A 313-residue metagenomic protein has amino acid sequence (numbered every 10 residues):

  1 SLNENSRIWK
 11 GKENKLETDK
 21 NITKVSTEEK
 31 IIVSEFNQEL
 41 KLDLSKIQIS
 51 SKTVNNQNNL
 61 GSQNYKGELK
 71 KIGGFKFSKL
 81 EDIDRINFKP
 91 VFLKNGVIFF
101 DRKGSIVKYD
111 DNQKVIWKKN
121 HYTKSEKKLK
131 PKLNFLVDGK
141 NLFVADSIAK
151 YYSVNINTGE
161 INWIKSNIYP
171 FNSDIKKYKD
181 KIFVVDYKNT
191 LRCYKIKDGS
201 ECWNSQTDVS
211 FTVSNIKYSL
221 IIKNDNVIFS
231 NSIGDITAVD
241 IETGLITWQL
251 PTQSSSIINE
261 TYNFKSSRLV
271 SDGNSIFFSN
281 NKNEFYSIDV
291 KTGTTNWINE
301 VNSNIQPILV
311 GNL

Functional and structural regions predicted by a protein language model:
E13, I49, L69-V91, I116-G139 (+4 more regions): Extracytoplasmic beta-rich repeat domains
K15-I32, E39-G74: Blade/loop signatures of beta-propeller domains
L60-K70, R102-I116: Beta-propeller domains
D110-K114, N155-G159, K195-G199, I241-G244 (+1 more regions): Short loop/turn segments that connect beta-strands within beta-propeller blades
